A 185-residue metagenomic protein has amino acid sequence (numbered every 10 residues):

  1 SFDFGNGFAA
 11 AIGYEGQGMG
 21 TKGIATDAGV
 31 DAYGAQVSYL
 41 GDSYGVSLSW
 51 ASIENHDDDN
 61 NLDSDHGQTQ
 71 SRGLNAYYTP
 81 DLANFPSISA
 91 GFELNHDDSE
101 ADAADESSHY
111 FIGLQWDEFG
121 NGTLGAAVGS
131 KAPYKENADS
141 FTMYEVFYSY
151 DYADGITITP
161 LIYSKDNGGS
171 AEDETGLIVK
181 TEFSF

Functional and structural regions predicted by a protein language model:
S1-F4, Q115, G122-T123, N137 (+1 more regions): Outer-membrane beta-barrel biogenesis signature
S1-Q36, D59-L62: Surface-exposed coil loops of outer-membrane beta-barrel proteins
G23-D27, A101-A104, N137-A138, G169-D173: Short, solvent-exposed loop/turn segments at secondary-structure boundaries
A32, S38-M143: Detector for outer-membrane/organellar transmembrane beta-barrel domains, recognizing the amphipathic beta-strand
Q36, L161, I178-E182: Terminal short linear interaction segments
G129, F141-V146, L161-K165, E174: Sequence/fold signature of self-assembling virion shell proteins
F147-G169: Long, ordered, amphipathic alpha-helical scaffolds
Y150, I156, D173-F185: Outer-membrane beta-barrel "beta-signal"
